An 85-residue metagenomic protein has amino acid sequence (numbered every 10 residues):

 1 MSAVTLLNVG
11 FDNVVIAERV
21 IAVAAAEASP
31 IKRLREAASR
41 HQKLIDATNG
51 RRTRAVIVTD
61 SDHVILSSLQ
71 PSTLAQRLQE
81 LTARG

Functional and structural regions predicted by a protein language model:
M1-V15: Short aromatic-glycine motifs in intrinsically disordered, low-complexity regions
V14, A26-I31, R40, S61-V64 (+1 more regions): Short, charged/polar surface micro-motifs in flexible loops or helix N-caps
V15-E18, L44: Structural recognition of short helix-loop-helix hairpins that underlie histone-fold modules
A17-A25: Phosphoinositide-dependent membrane-docking surfaces
P30-N49: Compact, glycine-rich, soluble single-domain proteins
D46-D60: Short, structured protein-protein interaction patches enriched in aromatics and acidic/basic residues, typified by
V56-G85: C-terminal structural segments of small proteins and small subunits
